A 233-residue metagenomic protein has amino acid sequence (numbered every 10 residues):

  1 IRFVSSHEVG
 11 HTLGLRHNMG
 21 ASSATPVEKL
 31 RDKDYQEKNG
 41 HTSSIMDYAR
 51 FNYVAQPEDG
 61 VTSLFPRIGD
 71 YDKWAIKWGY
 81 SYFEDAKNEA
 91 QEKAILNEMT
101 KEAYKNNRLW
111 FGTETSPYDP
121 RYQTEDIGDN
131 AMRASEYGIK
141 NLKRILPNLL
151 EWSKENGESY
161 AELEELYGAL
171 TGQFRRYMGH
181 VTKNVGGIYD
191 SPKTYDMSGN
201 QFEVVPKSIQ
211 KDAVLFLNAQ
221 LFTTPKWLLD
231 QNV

Functional and structural regions predicted by a protein language model:
R2-F3, S23: N-terminal short leaders/motifs
F3-N18: Active-site recognition of the HExxH zinc-binding catalytic motif
S22-V233: Conserved catalytic/binding loops enriched for acidic/polar residues
